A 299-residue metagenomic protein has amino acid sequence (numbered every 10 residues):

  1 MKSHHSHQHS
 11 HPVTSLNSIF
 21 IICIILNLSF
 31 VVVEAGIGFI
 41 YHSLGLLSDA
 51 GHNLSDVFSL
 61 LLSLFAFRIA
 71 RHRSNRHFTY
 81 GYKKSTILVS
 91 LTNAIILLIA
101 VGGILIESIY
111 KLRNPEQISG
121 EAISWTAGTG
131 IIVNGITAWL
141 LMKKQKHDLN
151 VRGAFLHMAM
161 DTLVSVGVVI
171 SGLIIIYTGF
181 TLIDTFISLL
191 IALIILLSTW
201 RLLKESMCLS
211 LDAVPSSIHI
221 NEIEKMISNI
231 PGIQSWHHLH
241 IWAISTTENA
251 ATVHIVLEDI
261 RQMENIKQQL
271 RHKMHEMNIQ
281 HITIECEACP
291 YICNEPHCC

Functional and structural regions predicted by a protein language model:
K2-I21, Y41, G45-L47, G51 (+1 more regions): Alpha-helical transmembrane segments and adjacent TM-loop junctions that form the membrane-embedded core of multi-pass
F20-I37, V133: First transmembrane helix
